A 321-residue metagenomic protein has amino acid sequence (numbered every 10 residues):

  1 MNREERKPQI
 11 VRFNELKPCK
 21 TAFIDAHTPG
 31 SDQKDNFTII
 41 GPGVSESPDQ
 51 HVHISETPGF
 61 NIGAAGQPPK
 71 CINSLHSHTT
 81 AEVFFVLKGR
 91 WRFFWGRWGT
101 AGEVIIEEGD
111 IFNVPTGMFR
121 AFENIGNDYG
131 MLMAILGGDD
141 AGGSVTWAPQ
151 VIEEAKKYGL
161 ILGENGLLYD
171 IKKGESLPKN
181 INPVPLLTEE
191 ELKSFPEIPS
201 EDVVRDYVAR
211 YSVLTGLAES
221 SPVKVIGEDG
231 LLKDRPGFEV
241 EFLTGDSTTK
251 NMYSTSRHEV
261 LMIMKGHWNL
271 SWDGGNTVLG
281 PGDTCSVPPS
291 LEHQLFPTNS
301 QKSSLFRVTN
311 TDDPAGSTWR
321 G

Functional and structural regions predicted by a protein language model:
M1-P58, L162-N251: A short, N-terminal "cap"/entry segment at the start of jelly-roll beta-barrel domains of the cupin/DSBH fold
N2-Q9, F119-E197, Q294-G321: Double-stranded beta-helix
Q50-S55, I72-H78, W95, E103-V104 (+5 more regions): Short histidine-centered beta-strand/loop micro-motifs that create catalytic or ligand/metal-coordination sites
G59, A64-P68, S77-R97, I135-G137 (+2 more regions): Short, conserved beta-strand element in jelly-roll/cupin
L87, I111-G117, A134: Long, hydrophobic, well-ordered secondary-structure blocks that form the structural core and pocket-lining surfaces
R97-P115, D273-S290: Short acidic-glycine-tyrosine-enriched beta hairpin
F238, L243-N251, M262-I263, H267-D273 (+2 more regions): Long compositionally biased, domain-poor regions of proteins
